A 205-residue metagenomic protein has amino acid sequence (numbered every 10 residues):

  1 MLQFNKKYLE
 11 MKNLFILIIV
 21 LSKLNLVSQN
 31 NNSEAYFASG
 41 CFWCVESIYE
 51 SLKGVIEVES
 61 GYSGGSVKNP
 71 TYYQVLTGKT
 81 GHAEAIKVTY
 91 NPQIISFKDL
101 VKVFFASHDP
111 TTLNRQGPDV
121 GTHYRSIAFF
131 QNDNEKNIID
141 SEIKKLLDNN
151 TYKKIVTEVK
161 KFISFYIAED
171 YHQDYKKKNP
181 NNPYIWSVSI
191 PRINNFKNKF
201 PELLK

Functional and structural regions predicted by a protein language model:
M1-N31: Bacterial Sec-dependent N-terminal signal peptides
L26-K205: Flexible coil/turn and secondary-structure edge motifs
